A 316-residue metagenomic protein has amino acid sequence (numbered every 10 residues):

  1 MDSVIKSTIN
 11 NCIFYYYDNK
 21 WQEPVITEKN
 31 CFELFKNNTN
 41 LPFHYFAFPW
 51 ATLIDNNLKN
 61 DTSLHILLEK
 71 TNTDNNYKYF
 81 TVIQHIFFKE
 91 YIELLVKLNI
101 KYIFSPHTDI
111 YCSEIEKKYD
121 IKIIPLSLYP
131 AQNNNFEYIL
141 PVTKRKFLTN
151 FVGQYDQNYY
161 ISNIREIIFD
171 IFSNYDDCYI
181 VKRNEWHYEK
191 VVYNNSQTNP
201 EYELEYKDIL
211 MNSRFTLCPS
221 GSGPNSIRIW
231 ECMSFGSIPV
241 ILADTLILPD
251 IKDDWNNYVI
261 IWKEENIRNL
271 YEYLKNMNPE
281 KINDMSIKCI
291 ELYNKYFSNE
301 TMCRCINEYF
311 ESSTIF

Functional and structural regions predicted by a protein language model:
M1-W230, F235, I241-W262, M277-N283 (+1 more regions): Nucleotide-sugar donor-binding catalytic core of glycosyltransferases
I267-L270: Hydrophobic face residues on amphipathic alpha-helices
